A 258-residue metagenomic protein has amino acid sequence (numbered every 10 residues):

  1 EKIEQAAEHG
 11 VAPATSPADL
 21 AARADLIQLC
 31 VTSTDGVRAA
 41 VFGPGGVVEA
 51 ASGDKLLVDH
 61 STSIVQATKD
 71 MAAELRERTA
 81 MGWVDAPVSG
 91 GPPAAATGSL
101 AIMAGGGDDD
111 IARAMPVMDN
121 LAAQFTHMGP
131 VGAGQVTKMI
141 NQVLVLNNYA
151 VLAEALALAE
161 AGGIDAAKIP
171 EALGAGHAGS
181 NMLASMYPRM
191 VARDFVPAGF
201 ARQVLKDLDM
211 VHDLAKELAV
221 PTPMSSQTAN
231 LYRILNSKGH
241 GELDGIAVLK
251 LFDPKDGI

Functional and structural regions predicted by a protein language model:
E1-H9, G162: NAD(P)-binding Rossmann-fold cofactor-contacting core
K2, G36, I64-A67, D109-D110 (+4 more regions): Short phosphate-engaging motifs
P13, G82-V84, F125, A166 (+1 more regions): Hydrophobic beta-strand scaffold residues
P13-G82: Rossmann-fold NAD(P) dinucleotide-binding segment
T62-Q142, L146: Rossmann-fold dinucleotide-binding core
A133-K255: Helical "substrate-binding/catalytic lid" subdomain of Rossmann-like NAD(P)-dependent dehydrogenases/reductases
